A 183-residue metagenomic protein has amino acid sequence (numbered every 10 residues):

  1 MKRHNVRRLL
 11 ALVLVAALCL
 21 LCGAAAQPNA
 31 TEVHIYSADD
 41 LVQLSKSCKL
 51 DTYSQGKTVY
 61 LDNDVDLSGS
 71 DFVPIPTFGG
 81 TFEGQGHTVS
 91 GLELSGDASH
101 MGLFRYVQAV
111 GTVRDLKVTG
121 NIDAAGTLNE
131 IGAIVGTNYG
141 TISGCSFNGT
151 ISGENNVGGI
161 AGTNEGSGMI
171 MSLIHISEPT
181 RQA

Functional and structural regions predicted by a protein language model:
K2-V13: Bacterial N-terminal signal peptides that target proteins for export
L12-L21: Bacterial N-terminal signal peptides
A25-L173, S177, R181: Surface-exposed repetitive/solenoidal architectures
